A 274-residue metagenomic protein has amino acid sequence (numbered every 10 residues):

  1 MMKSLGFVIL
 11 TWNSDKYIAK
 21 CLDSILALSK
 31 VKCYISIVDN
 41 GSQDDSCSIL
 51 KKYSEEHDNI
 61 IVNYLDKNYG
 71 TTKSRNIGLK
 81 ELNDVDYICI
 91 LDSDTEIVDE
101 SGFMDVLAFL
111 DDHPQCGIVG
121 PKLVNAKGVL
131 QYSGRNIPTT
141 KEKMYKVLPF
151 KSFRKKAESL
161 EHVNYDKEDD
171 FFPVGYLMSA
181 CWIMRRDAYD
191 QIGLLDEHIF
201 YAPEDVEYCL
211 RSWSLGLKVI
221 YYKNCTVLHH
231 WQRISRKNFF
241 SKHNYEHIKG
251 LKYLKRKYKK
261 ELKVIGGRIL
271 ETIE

Functional and structural regions predicted by a protein language model:
D23-K32: Short, acidic, metal-binding catalytic loop of nucleotide-sugar glycosyltransferases
K32-G41, N63-L65: Short beta-strand/loop segment that forms part of the nucleotide-sugar
D39-S48, K67-Y69: A conserved acidic beta->alpha catalytic loop
L65-N83: Glycine-rich, basic loop-to-helix element that forms the pyrophosphate-binding segment of sugar-nucleotide handling
V85-E96: Short beta-strand-to-loop acidic/aromatic patch adjacent to the donor-nucleotide binding site
V98-S133: Conserved donor NDP-sugar-binding/catalytic core segment of glycosyltransferases
P138-V174: Short, flexible, basic/aromatic active-site loop/helix in glycosyltransferases
K167, G175-L194, H198-T226: A short, conserved alpha-helix in the catalytic core of glycosyltransferases
